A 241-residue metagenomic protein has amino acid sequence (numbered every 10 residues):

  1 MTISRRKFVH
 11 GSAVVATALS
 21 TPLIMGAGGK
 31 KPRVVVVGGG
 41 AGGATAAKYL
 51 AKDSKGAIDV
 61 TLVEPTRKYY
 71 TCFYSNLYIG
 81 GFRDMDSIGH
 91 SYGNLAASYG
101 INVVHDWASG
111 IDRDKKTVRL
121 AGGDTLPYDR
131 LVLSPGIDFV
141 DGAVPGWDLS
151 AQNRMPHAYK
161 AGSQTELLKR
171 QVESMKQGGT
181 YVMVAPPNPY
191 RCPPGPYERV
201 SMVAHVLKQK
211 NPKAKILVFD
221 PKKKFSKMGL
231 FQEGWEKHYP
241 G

Functional and structural regions predicted by a protein language model:
M1-A16: N-terminal secretory signal peptides and thylakoid transit peptides that target proteins across membranes
G11, S134-P135: Short, well-ordered coil/turn residues at beta-beta hairpins and beta-strand->alpha-helix junctions within
T21-G29: Bacterial Sec-dependent signal peptides at the C-terminal "C-region" and cleavage site
G28-N102, P187-G229: Beta1-alpha1 glycine-rich phosphate/pyrophosphate-binding loop at the start of Rossmann-like nucleotide-binding domains
G100-W107, P240-G241: A conserved beta-strand/loop element that lines the FAD pocket in flavoprotein oxidoreductases
D106-D114: A conserved short coil-to-beta-strand element within the FAD-binding core of flavoproteins
G122-R130: Core beta-strand elements of the Rossmann-like FAD/NAD(P) dinucleotide-binding domain in flavoenzyme oxidoreductases
P135-K210: Glycine-rich dinucleotide-binding loop and its adjacent helix/turn
